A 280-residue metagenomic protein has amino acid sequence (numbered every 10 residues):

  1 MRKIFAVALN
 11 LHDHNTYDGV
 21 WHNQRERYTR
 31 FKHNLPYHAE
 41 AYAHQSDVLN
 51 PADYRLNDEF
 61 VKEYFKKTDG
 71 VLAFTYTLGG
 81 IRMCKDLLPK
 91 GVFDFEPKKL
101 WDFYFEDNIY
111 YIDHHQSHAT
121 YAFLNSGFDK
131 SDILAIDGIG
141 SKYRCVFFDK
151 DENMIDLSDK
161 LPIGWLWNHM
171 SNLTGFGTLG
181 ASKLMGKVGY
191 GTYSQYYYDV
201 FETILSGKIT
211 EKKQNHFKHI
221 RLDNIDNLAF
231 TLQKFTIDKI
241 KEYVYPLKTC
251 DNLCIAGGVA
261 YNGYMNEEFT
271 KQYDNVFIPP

Functional and structural regions predicted by a protein language model:
M1-P280: Short acidic/glycine-rich loops and adjacent helix/strand connectors that line catalytic pockets where negatively
